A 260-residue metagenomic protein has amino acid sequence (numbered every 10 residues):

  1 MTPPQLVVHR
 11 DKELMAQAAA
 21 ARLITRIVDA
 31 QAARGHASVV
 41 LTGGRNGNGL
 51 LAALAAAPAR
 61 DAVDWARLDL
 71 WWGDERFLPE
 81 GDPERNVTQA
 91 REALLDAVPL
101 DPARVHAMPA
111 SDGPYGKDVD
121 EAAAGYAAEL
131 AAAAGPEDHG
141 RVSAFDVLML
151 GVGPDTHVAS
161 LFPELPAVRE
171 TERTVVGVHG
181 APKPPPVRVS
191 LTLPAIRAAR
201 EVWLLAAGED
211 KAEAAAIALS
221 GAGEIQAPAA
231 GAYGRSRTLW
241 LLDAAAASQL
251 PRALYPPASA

Functional and structural regions predicted by a protein language model:
M1-V39, D120: N-terminal glycine-/serine-/threonine-rich phosphate-binding loop
T2-P3, V63-D146: Ligand-binding beta-strand-loop-alpha-helix segment within the catalytic cores of soluble metabolic enzymes
Q31-A57: Glycine-rich N-terminal segment of FAD-binding domains in flavoprotein oxidoreductases, spanning the beta-loop-helix
L41-N46, L150-P154, A207: Glycine-rich beta-strand-to-loop/alpha-helix junction loops that act as flexible
A53-D64, T88, P163-E172: A glycine- and small-aliphatic-rich helix-loop capping segment at beta-alpha/alpha-beta transitions that lines
A59-D69, V98-L100, A167-V168, P194-A199 (+1 more regions): Short, conserved loop/helix-junction motifs that constitute active-site signature segments in enzyme catalytic cores
V147-P194: Class I SAM-dependent methyltransferase SAM-binding "motif I" and its flanking Rossmann-like core
P194, R200-A260: ATP/nucleoside-binding phosphotransfer catalytic cores, i.e., glycine-rich phosphate-binding loops
